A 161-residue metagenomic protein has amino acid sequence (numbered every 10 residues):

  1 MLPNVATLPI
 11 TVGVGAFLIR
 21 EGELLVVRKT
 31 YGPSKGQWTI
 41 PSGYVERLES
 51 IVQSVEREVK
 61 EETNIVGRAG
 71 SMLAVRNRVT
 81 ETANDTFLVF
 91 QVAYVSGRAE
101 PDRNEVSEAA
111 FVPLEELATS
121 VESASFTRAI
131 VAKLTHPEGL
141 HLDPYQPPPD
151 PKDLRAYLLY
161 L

Functional and structural regions predicted by a protein language model:
M1-L24: Conserved N-terminal beta-strand and adjoining loop/helix that marks the start of the Nudix/MutT-like hydrolase domain
P3-N4, L73-V79: Short, solvent-exposed loop/turn elements at beta->coil junctions and helix N-caps that rim active or binding pockets
P9-T11, I19, I40, G67 (+1 more regions): Short connector loops at helix/strand junctions that flank enzyme active sites, especially segments positioning acidic
A16, M72, F90-V92: A structural signal for short, well-ordered beta-strand segments
L18-R20, R28, Y94-S96: Residue-level signal for short segments within beta-strands and strand-turn junctions of well-structured beta-sheet
E23-E61: Conserved Nudix-box catalytic region and its N-terminal flanking loop in Nudix hydrolases and closely related
V45-R68, N77-I130, Y157-L161: Unchanged
L134-L161: Charged phosphate-binding loop/patch that engages nucleotide di/tri-phosphates or the phosphate backbone of nucleic
